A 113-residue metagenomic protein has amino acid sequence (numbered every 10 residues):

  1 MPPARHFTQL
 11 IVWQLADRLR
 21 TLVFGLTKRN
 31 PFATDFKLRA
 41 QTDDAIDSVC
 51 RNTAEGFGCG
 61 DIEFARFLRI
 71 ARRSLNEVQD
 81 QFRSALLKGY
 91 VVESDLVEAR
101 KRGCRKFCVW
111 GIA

Functional and structural regions predicted by a protein language model:
M1-A113: Amphipathic alpha-helical assembly/interaction segments
